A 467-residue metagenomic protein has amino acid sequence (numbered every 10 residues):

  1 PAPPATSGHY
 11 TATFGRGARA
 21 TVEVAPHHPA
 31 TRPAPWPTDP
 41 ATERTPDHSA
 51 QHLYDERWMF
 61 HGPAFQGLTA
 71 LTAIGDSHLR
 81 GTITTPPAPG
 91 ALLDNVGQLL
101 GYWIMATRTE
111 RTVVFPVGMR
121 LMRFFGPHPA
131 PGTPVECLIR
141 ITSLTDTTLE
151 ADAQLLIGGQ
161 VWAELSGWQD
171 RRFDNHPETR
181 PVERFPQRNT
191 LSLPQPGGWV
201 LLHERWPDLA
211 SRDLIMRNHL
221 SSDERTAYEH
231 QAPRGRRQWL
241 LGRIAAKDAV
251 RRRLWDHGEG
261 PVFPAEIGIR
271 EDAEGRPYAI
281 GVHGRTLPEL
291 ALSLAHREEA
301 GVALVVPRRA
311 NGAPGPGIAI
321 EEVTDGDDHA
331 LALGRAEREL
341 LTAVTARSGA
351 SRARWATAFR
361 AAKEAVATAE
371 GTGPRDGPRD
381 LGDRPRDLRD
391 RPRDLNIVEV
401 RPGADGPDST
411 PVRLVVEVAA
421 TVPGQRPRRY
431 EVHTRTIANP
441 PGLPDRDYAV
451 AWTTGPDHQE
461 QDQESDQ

Functional and structural regions predicted by a protein language model:
P1-W199, H458, E464-Q467: Acyl-thioester-processing domains in fatty-acid/polyketide/NRPS systems
N189-E460, E464-Q467: Core catalytic alpha/beta fold that binds nucleotide/phospho-ligands
